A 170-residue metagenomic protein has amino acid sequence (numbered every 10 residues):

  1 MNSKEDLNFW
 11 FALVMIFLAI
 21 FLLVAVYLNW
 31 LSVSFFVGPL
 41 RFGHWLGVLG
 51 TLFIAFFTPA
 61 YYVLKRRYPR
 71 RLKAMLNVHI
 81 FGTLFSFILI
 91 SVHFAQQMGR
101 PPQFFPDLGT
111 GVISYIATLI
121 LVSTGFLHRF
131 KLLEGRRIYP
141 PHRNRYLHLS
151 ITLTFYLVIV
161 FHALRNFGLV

Functional and structural regions predicted by a protein language model:
M1-V170: Membrane-embedded alpha-helical bundles that constitute the cytochrome b-like, heme-associated redox core of multi-pass
